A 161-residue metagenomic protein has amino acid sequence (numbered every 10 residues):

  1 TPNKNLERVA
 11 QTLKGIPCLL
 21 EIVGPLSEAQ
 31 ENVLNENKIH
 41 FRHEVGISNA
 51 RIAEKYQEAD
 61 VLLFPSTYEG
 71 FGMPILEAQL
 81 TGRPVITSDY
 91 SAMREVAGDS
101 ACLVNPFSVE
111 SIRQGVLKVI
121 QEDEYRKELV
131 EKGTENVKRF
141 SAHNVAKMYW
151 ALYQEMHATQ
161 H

Functional and structural regions predicted by a protein language model:
T1-H161: Carbohydrate transferase catalytic cores enriched for Leloir-type hexosyltransferases
